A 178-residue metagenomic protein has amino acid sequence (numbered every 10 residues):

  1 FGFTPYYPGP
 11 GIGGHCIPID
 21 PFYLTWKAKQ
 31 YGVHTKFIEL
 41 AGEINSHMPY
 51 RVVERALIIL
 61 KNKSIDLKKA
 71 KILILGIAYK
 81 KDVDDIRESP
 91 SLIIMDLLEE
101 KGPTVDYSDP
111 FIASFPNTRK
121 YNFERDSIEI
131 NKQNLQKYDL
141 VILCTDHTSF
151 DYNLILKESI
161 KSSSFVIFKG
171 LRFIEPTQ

Functional and structural regions predicted by a protein language model:
F1-Q178: Structural/interface elements that position substrates and couple domains in central-metabolism enzymes
